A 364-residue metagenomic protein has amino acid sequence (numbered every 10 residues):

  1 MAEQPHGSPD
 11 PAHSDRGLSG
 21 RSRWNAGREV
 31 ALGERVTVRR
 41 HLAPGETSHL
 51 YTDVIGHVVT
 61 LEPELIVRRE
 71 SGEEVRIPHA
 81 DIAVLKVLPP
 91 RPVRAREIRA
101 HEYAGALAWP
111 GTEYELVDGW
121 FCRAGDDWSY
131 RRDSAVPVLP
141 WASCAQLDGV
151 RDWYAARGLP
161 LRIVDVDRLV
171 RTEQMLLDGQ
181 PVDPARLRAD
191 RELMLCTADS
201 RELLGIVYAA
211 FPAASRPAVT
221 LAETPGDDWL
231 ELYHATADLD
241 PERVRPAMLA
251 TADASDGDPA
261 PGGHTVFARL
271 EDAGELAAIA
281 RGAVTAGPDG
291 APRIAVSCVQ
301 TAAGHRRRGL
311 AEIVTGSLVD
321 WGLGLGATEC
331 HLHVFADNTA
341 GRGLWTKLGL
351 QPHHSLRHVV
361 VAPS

Functional and structural regions predicted by a protein language model:
E3-R35, G45-T52, V59, E73-A155 (+1 more regions): N-terminal charged segments
A108, F121, A142-P241, R357-V361: Acyl-donor-binding surface of acyltransferase catalytic domains
Y130-L139, G290-A303: Conserved acetyl-CoA binding element of GNAT-fold acetyltransferases
S143-R151, S297-T301, R307-G324, R342-G343 (+1 more regions): Conserved acetyl-CoA-binding loop-helix of GNAT-fold acetyltransferases
R157-D167, G322-H333: Conserved GNAT acetyl-CoA-binding A-motif
V164-R171, A303, L332-R342, V359-S364: Conserved beta-strand-loop-alpha-helix junction that forms the acyl-donor binding cleft
V170-A185, E312, A336-S355: Conserved active-site alpha-helix within GNAT-family acetyltransferase domains
A209-I294, C298: Flexible, substrate/cofactor-facing loop regions flanked by secondary structure within enzyme catalytic domains
